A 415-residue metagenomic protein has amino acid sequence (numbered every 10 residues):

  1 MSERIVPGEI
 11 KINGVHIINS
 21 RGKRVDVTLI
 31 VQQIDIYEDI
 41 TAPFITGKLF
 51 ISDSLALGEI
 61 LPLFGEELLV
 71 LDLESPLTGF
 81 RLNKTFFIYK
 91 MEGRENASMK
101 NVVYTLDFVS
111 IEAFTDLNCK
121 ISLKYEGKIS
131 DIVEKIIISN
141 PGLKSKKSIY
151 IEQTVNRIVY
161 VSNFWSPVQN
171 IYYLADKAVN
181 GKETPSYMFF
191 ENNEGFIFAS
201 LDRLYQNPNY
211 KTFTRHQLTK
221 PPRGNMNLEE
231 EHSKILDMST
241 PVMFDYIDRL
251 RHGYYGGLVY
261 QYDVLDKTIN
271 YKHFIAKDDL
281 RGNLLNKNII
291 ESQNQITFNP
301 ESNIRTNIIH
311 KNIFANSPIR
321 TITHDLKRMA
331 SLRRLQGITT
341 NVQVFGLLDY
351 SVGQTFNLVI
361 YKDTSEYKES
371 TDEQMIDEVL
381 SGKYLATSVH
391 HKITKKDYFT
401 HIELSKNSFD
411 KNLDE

Functional and structural regions predicted by a protein language model:
M1-N118: Assembly/oligomerization scaffold segments
K11-N13, I45-G47, E67, L82-K84 (+7 more regions): Envelope-exposed proteins and targeting segments
I36-P62, K220-E415: An acidic/polar, Gly/Ser/Thr-rich interaction patch typically located in mid-to-C-terminal regions of proteins
D39, S52-S54, E74-P76, F87-R94 (+7 more regions): Solvent-exposed coil/turn segments that connect beta secondary-structure elements in extracytoplasmic/periplasmic
K48-F50, F108, L117-K147, S162-F190: Amphipathic, non-transmembrane alpha-helical segments in extracytoplasmic/periplasmic proteins
P62-F64, R81, N101, S122-S130 (+3 more regions): Solvent-exposed, acidic/flexible segments
V103, E112, I149-Y246: Short beta-strand-centered interaction patches in the first periplasmic/extracellular domains of large envelope
L117-I121, N209-T212, L413-E415: Short, charged, solvent-exposed linker or helix-capping segments at domain edges/interfaces that act as flexible hinges
